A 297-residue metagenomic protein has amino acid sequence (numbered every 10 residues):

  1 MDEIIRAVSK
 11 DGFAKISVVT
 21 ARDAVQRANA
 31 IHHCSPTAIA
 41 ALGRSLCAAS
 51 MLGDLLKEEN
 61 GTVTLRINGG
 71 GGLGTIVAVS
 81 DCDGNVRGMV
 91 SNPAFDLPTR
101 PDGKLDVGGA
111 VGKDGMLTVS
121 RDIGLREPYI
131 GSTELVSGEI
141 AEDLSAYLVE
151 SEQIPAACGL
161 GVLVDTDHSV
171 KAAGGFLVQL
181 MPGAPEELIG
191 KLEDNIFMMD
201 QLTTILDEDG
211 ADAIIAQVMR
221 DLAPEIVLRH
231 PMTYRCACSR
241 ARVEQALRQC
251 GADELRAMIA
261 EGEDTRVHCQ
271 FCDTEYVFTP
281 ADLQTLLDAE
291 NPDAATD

Functional and structural regions predicted by a protein language model:
M1-L228: Interaction interfaces in information-processing and related assembly proteins
I196-D297: Cys/His-clustered metal-coordination modules, chiefly Zn-binding fingers
